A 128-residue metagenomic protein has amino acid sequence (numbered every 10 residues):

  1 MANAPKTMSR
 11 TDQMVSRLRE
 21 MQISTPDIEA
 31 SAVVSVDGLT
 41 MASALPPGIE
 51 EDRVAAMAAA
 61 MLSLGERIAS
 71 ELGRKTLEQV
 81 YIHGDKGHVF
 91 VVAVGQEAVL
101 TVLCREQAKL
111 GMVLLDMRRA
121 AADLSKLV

Functional and structural regions predicted by a protein language model:
M1-V128: Non-catalytic interaction/Regulatory regions outside core domains
